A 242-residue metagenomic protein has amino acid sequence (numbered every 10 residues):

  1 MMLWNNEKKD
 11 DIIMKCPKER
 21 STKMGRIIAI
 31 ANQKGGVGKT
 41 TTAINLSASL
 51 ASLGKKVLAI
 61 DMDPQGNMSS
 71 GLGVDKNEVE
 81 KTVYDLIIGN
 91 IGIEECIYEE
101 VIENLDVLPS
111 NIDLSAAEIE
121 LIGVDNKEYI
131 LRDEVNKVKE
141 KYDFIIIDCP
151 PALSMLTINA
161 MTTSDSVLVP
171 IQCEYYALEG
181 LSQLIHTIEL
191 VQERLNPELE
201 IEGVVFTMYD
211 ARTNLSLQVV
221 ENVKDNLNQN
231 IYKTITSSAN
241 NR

Functional and structural regions predicted by a protein language model:
M1-R242: P-loop NTP-binding core
